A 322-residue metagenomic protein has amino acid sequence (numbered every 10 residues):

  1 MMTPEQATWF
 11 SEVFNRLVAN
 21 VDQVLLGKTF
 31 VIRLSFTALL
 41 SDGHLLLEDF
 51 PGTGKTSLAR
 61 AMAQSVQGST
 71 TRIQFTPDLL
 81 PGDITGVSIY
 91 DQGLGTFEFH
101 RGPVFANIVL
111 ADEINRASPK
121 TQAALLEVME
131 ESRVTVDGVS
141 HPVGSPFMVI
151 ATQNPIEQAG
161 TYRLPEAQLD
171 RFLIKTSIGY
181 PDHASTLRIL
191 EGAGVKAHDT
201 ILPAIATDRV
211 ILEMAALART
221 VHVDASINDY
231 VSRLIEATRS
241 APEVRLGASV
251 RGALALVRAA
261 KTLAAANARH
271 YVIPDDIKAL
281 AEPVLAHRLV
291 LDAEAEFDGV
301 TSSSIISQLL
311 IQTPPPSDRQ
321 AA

Functional and structural regions predicted by a protein language model:
A7-F50: Pre-Walker A (pre-P-loop) alpha-helix and adjacent loop at the N terminus of AAA/AAA+ ATPase modules, a conserved
R33-T37, Y90-L110, V139: Conserved alpha-helical scaffold flanking the Walker A/P-loop in AAA+ ATPase domains
L39-T76: Walker A/P-loop
D49, D112-E113, A124: Walker B catalytic acidic pair
F50, I84, T152: P-loop (Walker A) phosphate-binding loop of NTP-binding proteins
S65-G93: AAA+/P-loop NTPase substrate/partner-engagement loops
D91-T96, A117, T121, M129-V221 (+1 more regions): Canonical AAA+ ATPase core
T238-A322: C-terminal engagement/docking regions of AAA+ P-loop ATPases
